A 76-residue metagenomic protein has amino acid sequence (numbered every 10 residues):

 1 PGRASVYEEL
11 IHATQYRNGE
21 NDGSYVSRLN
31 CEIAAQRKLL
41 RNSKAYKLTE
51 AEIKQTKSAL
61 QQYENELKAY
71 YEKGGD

Functional and structural regions predicted by a protein language model:
P1-D76: Catalytic toxin/effector domains delivered as secreted proteins or via bacterial secretion systems
